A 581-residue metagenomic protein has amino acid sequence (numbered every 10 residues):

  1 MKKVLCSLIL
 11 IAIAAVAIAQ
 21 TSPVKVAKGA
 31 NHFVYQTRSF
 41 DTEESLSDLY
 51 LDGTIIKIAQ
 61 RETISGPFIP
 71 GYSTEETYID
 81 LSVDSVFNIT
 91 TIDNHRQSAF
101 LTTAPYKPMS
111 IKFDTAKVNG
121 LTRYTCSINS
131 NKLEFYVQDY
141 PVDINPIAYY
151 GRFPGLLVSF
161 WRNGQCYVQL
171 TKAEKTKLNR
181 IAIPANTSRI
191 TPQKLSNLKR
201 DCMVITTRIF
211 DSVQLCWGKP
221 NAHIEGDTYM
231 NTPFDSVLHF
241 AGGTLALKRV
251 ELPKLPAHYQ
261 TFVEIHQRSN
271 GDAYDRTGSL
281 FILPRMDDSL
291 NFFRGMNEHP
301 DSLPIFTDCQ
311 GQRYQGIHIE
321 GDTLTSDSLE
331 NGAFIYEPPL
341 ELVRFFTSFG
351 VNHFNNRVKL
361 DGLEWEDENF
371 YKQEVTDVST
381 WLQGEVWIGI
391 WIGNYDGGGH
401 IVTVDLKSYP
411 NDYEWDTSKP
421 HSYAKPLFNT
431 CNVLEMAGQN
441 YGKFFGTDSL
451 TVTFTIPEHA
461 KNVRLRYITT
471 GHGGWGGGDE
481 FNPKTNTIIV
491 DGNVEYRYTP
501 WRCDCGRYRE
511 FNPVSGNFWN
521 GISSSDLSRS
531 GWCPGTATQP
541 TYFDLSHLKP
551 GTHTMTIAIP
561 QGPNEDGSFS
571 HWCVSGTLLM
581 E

Functional and structural regions predicted by a protein language model:
M1-K2, D84, T171, T485: Generic cytosolic/nucleocytoplasmic N-terminal low-complexity/intrinsically disordered segments
M1-K28: Bacterial Sec-dependent N-terminal signal peptides
L8, S130, Y467: Residues that line or immediately flank small-molecule/substrate-binding pockets and catalytic motifs
L10, V24-V26, K117-N119, W161 (+4 more regions): Sterically constrained small-residue positions within well-ordered secondary structures of folded domains
T21-V204: Extended soluble regions of mature proteins
A185-E581: Extracellular/secretory-pathway and virion-surface proteins
